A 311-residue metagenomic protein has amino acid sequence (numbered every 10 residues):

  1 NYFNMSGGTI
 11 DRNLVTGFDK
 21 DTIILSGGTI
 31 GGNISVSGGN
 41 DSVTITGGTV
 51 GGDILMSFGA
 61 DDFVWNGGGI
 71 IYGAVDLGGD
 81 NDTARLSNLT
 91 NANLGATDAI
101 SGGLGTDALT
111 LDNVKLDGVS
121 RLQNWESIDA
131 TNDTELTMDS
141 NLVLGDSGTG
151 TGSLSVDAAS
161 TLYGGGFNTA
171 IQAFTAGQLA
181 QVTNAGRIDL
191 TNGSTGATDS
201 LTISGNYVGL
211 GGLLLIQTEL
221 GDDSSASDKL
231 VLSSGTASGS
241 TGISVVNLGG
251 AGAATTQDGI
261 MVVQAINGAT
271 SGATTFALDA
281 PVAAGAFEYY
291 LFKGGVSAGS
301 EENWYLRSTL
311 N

Functional and structural regions predicted by a protein language model:
N1, D21, D41, D61 (+8 more regions): Serine/threonine-enriched low-complexity regions in disordered or flexible coil/loop segments
Y2, D11-N13, T22, N33-S35 (+7 more regions): Structural detector of coil-to-beta-strand junctions
M5, F18-D19, L25, G38 (+10 more regions): Parallel beta-helix/beta-solenoid
G7, T16, G27, V36 (+8 more regions): Glycine-centered beta-turn/loop sites at beta-strand termini
I10, D19, I30, G39 (+8 more regions): Conserved consensus positions within extracellular tandem repeat modules
L77, G102, T106-I260: Extracellular beta-strand/loop-rich repeat segments of large surface/secreted proteins
L215-T218, A226, G242-N311: Outer-membrane translocation/initiation segment of Type V secreted surface proteins
